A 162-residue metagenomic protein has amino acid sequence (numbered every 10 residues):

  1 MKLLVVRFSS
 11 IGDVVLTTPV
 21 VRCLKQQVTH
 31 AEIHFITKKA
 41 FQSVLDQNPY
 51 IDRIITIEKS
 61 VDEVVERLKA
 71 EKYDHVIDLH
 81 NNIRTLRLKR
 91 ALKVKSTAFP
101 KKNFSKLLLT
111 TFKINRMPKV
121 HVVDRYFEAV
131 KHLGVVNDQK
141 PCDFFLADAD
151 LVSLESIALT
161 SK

Functional and structural regions predicted by a protein language model:
M1-K162: Catalytic machinery of carbohydrate-active enzymes, primarily nucleotide-sugar-dependent glycosyltransferases
